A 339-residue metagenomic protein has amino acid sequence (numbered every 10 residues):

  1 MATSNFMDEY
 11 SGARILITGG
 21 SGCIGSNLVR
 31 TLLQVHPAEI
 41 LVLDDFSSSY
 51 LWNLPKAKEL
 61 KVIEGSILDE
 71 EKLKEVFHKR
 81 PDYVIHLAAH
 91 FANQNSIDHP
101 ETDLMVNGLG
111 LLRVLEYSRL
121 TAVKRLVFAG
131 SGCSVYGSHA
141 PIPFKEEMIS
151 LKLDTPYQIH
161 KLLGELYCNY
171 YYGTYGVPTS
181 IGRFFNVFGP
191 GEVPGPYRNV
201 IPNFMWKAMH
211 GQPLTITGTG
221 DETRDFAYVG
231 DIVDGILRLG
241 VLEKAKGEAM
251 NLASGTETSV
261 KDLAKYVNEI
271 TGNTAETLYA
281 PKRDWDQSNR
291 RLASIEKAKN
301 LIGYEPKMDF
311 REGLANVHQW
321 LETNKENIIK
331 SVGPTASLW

Functional and structural regions predicted by a protein language model:
M1-V187, M308, N316, N324 (+1 more regions): N-terminal Rossmann-like NAD(P)+-binding domain of SDR-like oxidoreductases, especially those catalyzing
L28, I236-G240, A264-V267, L314-L321: Hydrophobic "lid"/C-terminal helical patch of Rossmann-like NAD(P)-dependent dehydrogenase/epimerase domains
L68, D98, V106-L109, T155 (+5 more regions): Residue-level signal for the nucleotide or nucleotide-sugar donor/cofactor binding architecture
K72, R113-E116, F226, D231-D234 (+1 more regions): Conserved mid-core alpha-helix of short-chain dehydrogenase/reductase
L162, V187-P202, Q212, T217 (+5 more regions): Glycine/proline-rich active-site loop of Rossmann-fold NAD(P)-dependent oxidoreductases
T219-D221, G247-M250, T258-K265, G272-R290 (+1 more regions): C-terminal "lid/loop" region of Rossmann-like NAD(P)-dependent oxidoreductases
V229, A249, R283-E305, N316: Conserved C-terminal active-site "lid" loop/helix of NAD(P)H-dependent oxidoreductases that clamps the redox cofactor
I232, I236, L252, L263 (+2 more regions): Non-catalytic, hydrophobic alpha-helical segments
